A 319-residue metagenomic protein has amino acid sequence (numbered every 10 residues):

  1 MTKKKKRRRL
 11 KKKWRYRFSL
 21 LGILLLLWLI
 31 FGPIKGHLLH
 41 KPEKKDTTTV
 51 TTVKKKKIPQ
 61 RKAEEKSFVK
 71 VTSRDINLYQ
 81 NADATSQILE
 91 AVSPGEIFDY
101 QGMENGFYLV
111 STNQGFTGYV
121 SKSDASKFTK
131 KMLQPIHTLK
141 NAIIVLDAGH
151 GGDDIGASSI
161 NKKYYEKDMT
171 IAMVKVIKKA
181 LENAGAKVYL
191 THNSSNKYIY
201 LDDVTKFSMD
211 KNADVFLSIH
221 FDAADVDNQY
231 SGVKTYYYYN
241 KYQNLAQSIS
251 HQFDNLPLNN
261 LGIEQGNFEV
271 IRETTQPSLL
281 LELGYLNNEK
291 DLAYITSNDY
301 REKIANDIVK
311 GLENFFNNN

Functional and structural regions predicted by a protein language model:
M1-Y16, W28: N-terminal Lys/Arg-rich, disordered targeting/topogenic segments
R17-P33: Hydrophobic membrane-insertion alpha-helices, especially the h-region of bacterial N-terminal signal peptides
I30-V50, G262-E264: Sec-dependent signal peptide cleavage junction
P42-T51, K55, L89-S123: SH3/SH3-like beta-barrel superfamily modules
V53-T72, Q80-N81, K122-A142: Intrinsically disordered, low-complexity Ser/Thr-rich linker and spacer segments in cell-wall-related proteins
S126-T205, K211: Active-site histidine-acidic residue metal-binding/catalytic motifs, centered on HxH/HExxH-like signatures
I155-Y164, A224-A246: A short, glycine/acidic-enriched catalytic loop
S218, Y236-Y237, E264-N319: Active-site-adjacent mobile loop/cap segments within catalytic or ligand-binding domains
